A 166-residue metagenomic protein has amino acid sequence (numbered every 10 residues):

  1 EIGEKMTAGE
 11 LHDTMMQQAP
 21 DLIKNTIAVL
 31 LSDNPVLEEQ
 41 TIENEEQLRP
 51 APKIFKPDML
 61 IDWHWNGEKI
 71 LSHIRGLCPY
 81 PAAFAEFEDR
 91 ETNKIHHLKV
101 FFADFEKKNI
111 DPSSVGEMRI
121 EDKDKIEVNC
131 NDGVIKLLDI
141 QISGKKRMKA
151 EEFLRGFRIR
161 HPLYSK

Functional and structural regions predicted by a protein language model:
E1-E106: Active-site-proximal loop/hinge segments within enzyme catalytic domains
D58, W63-K166: An anion-binding loop in the catalytic cleft
